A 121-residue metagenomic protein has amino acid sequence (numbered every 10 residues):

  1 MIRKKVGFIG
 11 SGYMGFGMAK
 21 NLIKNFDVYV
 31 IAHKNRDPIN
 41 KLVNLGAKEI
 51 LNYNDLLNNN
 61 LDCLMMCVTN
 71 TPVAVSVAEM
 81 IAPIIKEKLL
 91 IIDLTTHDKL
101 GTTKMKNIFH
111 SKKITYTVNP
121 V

Functional and structural regions predicted by a protein language model:
M1-D55, C63-M66: NAD(P)+-binding Rossmann beta1-loop-alpha1 motif at the extreme N-terminus of oxidoreductases
V43, N60, A78: Short, flexible helix/strand-to-coil boundary loops that buttress conserved ligand/catalytic motifs in alpha/beta
Y53-N54, C63-L64, N70-V121: Rossmann-like NAD(P)(H) cofactor-binding subdomain of soluble oxidoreductases
